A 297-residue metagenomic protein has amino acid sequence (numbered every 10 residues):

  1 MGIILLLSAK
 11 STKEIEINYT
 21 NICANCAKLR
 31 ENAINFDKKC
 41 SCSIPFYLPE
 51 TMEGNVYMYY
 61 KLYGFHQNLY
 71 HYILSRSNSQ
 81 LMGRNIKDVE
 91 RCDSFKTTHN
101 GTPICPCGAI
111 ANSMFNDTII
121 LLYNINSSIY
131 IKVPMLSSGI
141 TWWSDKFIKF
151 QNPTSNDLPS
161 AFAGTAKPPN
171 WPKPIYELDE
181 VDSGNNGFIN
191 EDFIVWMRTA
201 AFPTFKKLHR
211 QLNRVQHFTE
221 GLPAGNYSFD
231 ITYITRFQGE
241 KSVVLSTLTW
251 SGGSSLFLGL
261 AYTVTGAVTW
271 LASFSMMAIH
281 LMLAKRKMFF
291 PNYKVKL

Functional and structural regions predicted by a protein language model:
M1-L297: Acidic, Ser/Thr/Pro
